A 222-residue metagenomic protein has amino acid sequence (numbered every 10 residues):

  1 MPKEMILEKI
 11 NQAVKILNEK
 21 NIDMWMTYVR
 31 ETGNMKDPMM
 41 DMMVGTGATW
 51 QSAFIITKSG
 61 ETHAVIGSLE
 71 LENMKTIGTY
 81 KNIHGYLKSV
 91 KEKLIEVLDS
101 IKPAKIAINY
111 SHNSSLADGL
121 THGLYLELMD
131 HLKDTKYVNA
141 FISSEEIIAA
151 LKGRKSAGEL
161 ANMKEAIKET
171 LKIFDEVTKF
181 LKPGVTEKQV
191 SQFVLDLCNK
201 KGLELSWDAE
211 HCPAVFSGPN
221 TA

Functional and structural regions predicted by a protein language model:
M1-E96, K168: N-terminal accessory/capping or targeting/presequence segment of soluble
P2-M5, V29-P38, M43, A48-W50 (+2 more regions): Active-site cofactor/co-catalyst pockets and adjacent glycine-rich loops in catalytic enzymes
E4-N11, S89-S206: Flexible, acidic/His-enriched mid-domain "rim/lid" segments that flank
D23-V29, M35-P38, T79, K133-T135 (+2 more regions): N-terminal start-of-chain detector that recognizes signal peptides and the immediate post-cleavage beginning
V65, I142, F216: Residues in well-ordered beta-strands of folded domains
E70-L71, H112, T221: Short loop/turn segments at secondary-structure transitions that flank enzyme active sites
